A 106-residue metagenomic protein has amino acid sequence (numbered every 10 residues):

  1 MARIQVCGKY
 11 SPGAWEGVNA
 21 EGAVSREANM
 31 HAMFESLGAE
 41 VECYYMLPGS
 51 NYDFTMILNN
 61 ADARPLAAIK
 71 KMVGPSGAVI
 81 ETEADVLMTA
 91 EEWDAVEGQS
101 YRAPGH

Functional and structural regions predicted by a protein language model:
M1-E35, E40-E42, M46-N51, A90-H106: Short S/T/G/P-rich N-terminal loop/turn motif that feeds into the first structured element of a domain
K9, T55-N59: Short hydrophobic/aromatic beta-strand micro-patches that form the beta-sheet surface supporting nucleotide- or nucleic
Y52-F54, I80: A short pocket-lining beta-strand/turn micro-motif at the edge of beta-sheets
N59-A90: An amphipathic, aromatic/His-enriched active-site/gating alpha helix that lines ligand/cofactor pockets
